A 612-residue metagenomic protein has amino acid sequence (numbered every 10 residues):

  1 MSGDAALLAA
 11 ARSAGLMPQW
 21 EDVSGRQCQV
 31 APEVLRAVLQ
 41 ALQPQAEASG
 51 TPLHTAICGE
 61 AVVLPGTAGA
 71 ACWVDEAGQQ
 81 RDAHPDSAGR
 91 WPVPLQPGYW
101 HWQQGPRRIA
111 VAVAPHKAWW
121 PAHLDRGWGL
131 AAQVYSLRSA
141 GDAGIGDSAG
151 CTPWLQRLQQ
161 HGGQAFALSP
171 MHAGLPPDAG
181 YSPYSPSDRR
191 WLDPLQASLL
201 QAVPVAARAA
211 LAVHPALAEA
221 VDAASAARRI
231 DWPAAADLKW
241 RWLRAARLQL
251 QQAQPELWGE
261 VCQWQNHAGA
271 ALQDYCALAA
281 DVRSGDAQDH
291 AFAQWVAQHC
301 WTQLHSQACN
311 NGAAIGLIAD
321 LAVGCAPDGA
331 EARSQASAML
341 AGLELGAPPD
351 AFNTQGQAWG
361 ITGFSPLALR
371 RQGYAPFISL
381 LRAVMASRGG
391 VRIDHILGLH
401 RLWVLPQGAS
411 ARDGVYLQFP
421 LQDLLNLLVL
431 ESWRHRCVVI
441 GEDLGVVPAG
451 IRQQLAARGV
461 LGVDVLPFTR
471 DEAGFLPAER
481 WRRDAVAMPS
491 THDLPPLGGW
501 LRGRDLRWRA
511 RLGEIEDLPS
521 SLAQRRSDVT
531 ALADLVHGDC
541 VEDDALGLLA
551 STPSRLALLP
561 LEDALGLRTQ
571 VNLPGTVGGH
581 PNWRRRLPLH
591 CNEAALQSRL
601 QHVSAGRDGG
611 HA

Functional and structural regions predicted by a protein language model:
A11, W100, L158, L278 (+6 more regions): Conserved, mostly hydrophobic/aromatic
Q40-P44, G59, D75-G78, H84 (+2 more regions): Acidic/aromatic-lined carbohydrate-recognition and catalytic surfaces of CAZymes acting on diverse glycans
Q43-A70: Extracellular ectodomain segments of secreted/surface proteins
A71, Q96-G105: Short, aromatic- and glycine-rich surface loops/edge beta-strands on solvent-exposed regions
S182-A212, E331-Q355, G414-L425, V460-E472: Acidic, His- and aromatic-enriched active-site or binding-groove loops in soluble protein domains that engage sugars
A293, A297-N311, G373-V460: Active-site neighborhood of glycoside hydrolase catalytic domains
A314-P376, L380-A383, L402-L417: Substrate-binding/active-site clefts of carbohydrate-active enzymes
D443-R568: Conserved alpha/beta catalytic core and glycan-binding cleft of carbohydrate-active enzymes
